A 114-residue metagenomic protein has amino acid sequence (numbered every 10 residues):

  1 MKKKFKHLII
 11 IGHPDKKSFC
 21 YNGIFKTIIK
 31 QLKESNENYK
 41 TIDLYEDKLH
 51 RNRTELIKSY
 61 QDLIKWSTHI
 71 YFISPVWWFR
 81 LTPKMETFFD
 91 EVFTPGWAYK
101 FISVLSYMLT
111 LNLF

Functional and structural regions predicted by a protein language model:
K2-E37: N-terminal beta1-alpha1 ligand-phosphate binding loop
I11-P14, E46, S74: Short glycine-centered, acidic/aromatic-flanked micro-motifs in structured strand/loop junctions that mark active-site
K17-S18, H50, F79-L81: Short catalytic/ligand-binding loop motif for oxyanion handling, primarily in non-cytosolic enzymes, centered on
K40-K58: N-terminal beta-loop-helix "entrance" segment that forms/cooperates in small-molecule cofactor or anionic ligand
L56-F114: Helix-loop-strand module that forms the ligand-binding subsite of alpha/beta enzymes
